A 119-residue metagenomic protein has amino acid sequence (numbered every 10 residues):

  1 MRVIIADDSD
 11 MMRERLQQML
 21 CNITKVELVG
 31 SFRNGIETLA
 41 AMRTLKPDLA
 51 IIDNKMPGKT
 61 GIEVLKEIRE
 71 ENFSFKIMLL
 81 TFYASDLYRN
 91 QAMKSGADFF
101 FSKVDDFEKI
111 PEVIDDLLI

Functional and structural regions predicted by a protein language model:
M1-M12, L16, L20: Conserved acidic segment of CheY-like receiver
V29-I36: Conserved Asp/Asn-Gly motif in the active-site loop of CheY-like receiver
N34, T60-E63: Acidic catalytic/metal-coordinating carboxylates
A40, I62-N72: Short amphipathic alpha-helix used as the core "switch/output" element in two-component signaling
L45-I51: Active-site beta3 strand of CheY-like receiver
P57-G58, S85: The feature encodes the CheY-like receiver
E63, A84-F101, D105, P111: Alpha4 helix (beta4-alpha4-beta5 surface) of REC/receiver domains from two-component response regulators
